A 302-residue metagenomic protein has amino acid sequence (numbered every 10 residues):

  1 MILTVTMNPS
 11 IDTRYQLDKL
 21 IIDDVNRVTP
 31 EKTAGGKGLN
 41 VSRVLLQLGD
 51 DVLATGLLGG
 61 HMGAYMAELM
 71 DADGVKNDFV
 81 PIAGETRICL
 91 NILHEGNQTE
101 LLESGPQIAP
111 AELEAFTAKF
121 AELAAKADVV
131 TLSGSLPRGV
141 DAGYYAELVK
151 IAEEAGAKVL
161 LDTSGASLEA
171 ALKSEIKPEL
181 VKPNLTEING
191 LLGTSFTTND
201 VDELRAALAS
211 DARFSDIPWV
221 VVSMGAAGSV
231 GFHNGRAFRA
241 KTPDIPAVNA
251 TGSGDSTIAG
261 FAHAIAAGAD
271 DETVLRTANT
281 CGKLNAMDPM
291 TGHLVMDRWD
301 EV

Functional and structural regions predicted by a protein language model:
M1-T55, M62-Y65, K241: Glycine-rich phosphate/adenosyl-contacting loop at the front of the ribokinase-like
L46, V149, E153, A266: Gly/Ala-rich phosphate-binding loop of Rossmann-like dinucleotide-binding domains, activating on the conserved
Q47-A127, W299-V302: Conserved N-terminal subdomain of the carbohydrate kinase-like
Q107-A109, L136-V140, S167, G190 (+2 more regions): Short, small-residue-enriched loops and turns at beta-alpha junctions that line or gate enzyme active sites
A124-G139: Short acidic, glycine-rich surface-loop motifs adjacent to enzyme active sites
A146-R236: Conserved phosphate/ATP/ADP-binding segment of small-molecule kinases
K173, V201-V302: Conserved phosphate-binding/catalytic region of the ribokinase-like
